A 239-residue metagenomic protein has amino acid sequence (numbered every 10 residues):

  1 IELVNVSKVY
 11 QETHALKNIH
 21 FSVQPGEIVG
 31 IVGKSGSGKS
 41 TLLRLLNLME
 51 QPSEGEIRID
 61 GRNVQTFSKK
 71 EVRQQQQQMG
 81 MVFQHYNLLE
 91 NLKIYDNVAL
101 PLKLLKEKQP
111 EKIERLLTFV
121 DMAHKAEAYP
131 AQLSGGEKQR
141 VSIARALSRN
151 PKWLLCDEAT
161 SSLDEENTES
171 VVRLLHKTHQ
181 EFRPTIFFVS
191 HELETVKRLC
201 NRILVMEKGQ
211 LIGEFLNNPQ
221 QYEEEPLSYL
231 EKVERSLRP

Functional and structural regions predicted by a protein language model:
V32-K34: The feature captures the beta-strand-to-loop junction immediately N-terminal to the Walker
N47: Helix-to-loop junction immediately C-terminal to a conserved catalytic motif
K108-K125: Conserved ABC ATPase "signature" region
Y129-L133, E137: Conserved ABC ATPase signature
S148-K152: A short, proline-enriched helix->beta-strand linker immediately N-terminal to the Walker B motif in ABC-type P-loop
L154-D157: Catalytic Walker B motif of ABC-type/P-loop ATPase nucleotide-binding domains
S190-H191: H-loop/switch region of ABC-family ATPase nucleotide-binding domains
